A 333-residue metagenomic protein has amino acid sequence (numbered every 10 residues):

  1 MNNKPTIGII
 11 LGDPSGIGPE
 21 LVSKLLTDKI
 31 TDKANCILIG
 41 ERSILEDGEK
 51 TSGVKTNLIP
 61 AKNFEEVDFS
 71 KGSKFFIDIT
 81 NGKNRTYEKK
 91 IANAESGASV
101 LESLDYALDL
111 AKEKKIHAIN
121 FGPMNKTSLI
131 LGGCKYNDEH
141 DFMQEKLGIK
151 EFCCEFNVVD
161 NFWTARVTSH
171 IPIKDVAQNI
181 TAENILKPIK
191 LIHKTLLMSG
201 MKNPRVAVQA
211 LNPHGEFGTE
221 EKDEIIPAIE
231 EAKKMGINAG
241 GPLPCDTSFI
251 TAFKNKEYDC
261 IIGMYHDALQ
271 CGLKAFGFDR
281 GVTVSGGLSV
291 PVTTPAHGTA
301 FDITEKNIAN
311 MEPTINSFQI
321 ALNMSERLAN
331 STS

Functional and structural regions predicted by a protein language model:
M1-E139, A182-M264, A268-G281, L288-T293 (+2 more regions): Contiguous, glycine/small-aliphatic-enriched amphipathic segments in soluble metabolic enzymes
D68, N157-N179, E183-L186: Ligand-binding beta-strand-loop-alpha-helix segment within the catalytic cores of soluble metabolic enzymes
T127-L131, E151-C154, W163-A165, I173-D175 (+1 more regions): Short, well-ordered, mixed-charge alpha-helical segments that flank or form enzyme active sites
L131-C154: Glycine/threonine-rich beta-strand-loop-alpha-helix active-site module that forms ligand/phosphate-binding
K146-F162, G286-D302: Short, flexible loop segments at boundaries between secondary-structure elements
C154-F156, V167, G272-K274: Beta-strand scaffold of nucleotide-dependent catalytic cores
